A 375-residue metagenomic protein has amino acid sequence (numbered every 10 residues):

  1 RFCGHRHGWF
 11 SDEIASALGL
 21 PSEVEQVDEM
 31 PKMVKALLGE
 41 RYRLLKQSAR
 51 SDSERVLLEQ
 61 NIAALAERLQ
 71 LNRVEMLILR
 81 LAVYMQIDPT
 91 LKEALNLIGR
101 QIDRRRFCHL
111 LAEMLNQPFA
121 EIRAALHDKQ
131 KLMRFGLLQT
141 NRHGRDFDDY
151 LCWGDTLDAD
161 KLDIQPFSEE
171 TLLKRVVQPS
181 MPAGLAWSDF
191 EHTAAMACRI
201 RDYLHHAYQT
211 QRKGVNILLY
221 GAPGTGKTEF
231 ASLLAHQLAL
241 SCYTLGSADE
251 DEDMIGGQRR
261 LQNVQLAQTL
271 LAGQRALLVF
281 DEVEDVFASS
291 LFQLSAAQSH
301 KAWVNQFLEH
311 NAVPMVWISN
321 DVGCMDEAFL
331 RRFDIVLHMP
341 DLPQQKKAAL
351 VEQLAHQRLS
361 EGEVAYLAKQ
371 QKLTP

Functional and structural regions predicted by a protein language model:
R1-V215, A222, L234-Q298: Intrinsically disordered, low-complexity N-terminal extensions of AAA+/P-loop NTPases that precede the structured
D52-Q60, P343, Q357-L359, P375: Short acidic alpha-helix initiation/capping motifs at coil-to-helix transition points, especially at protein N-termini
I217, Y243, V316, I335-L337: Hydrophobic/aromatic beta-strand patches that form the interior of the parallel beta-sheet core in alpha/beta enzyme
K227: Conserved lysine of the Walker
V283-I335: Conserved catalytic/switch belt of AAA+ P-loop NTPases
S319, D334-L354: Conserved AAA+ ATPase "SRH/arginine-finger" region at the nucleotide-binding site
A348-V351, A355-P375: Conserved AAA+ ATPase small/helical "lid" subdomain
